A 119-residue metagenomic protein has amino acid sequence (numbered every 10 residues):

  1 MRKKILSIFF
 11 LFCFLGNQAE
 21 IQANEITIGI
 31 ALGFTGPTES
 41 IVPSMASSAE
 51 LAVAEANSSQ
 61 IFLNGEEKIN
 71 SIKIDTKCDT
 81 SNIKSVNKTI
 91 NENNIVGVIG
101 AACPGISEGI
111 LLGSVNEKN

Functional and structural regions predicted by a protein language model:
M1-R2: N-terminal secretory signal peptides that target proteins for export/translocation
I5-F14: Sec-dependent N-terminal signal peptides
A19-A23: Boundary at the C-terminal end of the N-terminal hydrophobic targeting segment
E25-G33, I69-K73: Short, well-ordered beta-strand elements
T35-P37: A short glycine/serine-rich beta->alpha loop
S40-S47, S59-N119: Beta-alpha junction/loop-to-helix N-cap segments that form part of ligand/metal-binding clefts
